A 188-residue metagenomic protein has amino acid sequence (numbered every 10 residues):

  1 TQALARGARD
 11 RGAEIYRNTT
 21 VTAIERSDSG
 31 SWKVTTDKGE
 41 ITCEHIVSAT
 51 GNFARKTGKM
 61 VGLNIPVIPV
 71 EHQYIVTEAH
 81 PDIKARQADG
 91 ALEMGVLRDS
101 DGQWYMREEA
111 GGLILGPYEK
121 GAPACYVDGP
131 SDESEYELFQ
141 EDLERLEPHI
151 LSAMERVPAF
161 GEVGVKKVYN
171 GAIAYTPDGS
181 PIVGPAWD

Functional and structural regions predicted by a protein language model:
T1-G7, G51-F53, E141-S152: Mid-domain beta-loop-alpha active-site segment that forms a flexible, acidic cofactor/metal-binding surface
T1-H45, F53: Helical element adjacent to the flavin cofactor pocket in flavoenzyme catalytic cores
R9, K59, E155: Short polybasic/polar patches that bind polyanions
G12, N18, G51, G62-N64 (+1 more regions): Glycine-centered helix-boundary capping/hinge motifs
I15-R17, S48, L115, V165-K166: General beta-strand structural signal in soluble alpha/beta enzymes
S31, E40, Y74, Q103 (+1 more regions): Structural motif
E40-E93: Central helical "cap/lid" subdomain
L63-N64, H80-D188: Active-site lid/adjacent beta-loop-alpha segment flanking the redox-cofactor pocket in flavoenzymes
